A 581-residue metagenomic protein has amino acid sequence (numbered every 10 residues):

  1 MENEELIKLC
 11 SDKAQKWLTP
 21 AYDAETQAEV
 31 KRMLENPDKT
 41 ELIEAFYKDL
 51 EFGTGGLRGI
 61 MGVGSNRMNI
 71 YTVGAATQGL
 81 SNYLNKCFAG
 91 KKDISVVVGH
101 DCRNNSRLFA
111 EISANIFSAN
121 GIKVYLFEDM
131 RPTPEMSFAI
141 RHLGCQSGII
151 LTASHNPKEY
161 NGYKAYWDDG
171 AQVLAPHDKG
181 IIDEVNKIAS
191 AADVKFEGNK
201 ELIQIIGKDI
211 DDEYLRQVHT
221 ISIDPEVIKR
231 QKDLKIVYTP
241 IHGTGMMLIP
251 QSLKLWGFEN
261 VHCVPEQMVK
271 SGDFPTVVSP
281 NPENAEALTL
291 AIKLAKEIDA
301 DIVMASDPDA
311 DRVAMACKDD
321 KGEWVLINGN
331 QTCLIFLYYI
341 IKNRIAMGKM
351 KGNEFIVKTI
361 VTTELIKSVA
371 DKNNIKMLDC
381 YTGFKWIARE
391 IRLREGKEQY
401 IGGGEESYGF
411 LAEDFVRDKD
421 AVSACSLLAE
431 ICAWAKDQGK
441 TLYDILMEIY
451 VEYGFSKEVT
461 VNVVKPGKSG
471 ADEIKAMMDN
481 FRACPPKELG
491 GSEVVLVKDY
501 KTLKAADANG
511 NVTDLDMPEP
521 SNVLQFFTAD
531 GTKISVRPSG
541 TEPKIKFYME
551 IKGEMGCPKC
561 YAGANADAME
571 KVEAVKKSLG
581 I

Functional and structural regions predicted by a protein language model:
E5-S113, Q204-K232, T244: An N-terminal, well-structured beta->alpha segment
W17, A21, E25, E41-A45 (+3 more regions): Gly/Ser/Thr-enriched, mixed-charge loops and adjacent short helices that form phosphate/oxyanion-binding elements
F46-N66, A153-N156, I236, P240-S252 (+4 more regions): Conserved phosphate/anionic-ligand binding catalytic regions in large, soluble enzymes, centered on
V97-Y160, E259-M315: N-terminal small/polar loop signature for handling phosphorylated ligands or for N-terminal nucleophile
F109-F117, Y160-W167, D311-Q331, I366: Short Gly/Thr/Asp-enriched flexible loops that form oxyanion-binding sites at enzyme active sites
Y166-K195, N330-N353, K358-S368, A421: Glycine-rich phosphate-binding loop plus the immediately following alpha-helix
K296, A300-I302, E323-V325, N343-R537 (+3 more regions): Phosphate-binding and adjacent anionic-ligand microenvironments
